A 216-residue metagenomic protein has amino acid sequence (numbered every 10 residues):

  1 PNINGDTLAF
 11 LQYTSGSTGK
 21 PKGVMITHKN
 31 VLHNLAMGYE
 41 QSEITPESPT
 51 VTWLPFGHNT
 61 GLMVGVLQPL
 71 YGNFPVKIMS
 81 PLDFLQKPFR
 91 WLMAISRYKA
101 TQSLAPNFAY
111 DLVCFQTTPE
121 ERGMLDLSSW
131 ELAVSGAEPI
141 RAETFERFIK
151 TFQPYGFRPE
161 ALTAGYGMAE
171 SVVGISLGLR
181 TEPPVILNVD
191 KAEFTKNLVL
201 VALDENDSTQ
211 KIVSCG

Functional and structural regions predicted by a protein language model:
P1, P106-N107, L112: Structural core segment of the AMP-binding/adenylate-forming
P1-Y13, K20, N34, E40-P49: Conserved pre-ATP/AMP-binding loop-to-beta segment of ANL
L8, T14-S17, T50, S103 (+2 more regions): Conserved S/T- and glycine-rich ATP-binding loop of Class I adenylate-forming
S17, N73, A137: Conserved G/P- and acidic residue-centered "switch" motifs that form tight phosphate/ATP-binding loops in soluble
L32-P49, F56-T101, F115-E120, L179-R180: Conserved AMP-binding/adenylation subdomain of ANL enzymes
A100-L104, Q116-S208: Gly/Ser/Thr-rich phosphate-binding loop
Q210-G216: Short Gly/Pro-enriched turn/cap motifs at secondary-structure boundaries
